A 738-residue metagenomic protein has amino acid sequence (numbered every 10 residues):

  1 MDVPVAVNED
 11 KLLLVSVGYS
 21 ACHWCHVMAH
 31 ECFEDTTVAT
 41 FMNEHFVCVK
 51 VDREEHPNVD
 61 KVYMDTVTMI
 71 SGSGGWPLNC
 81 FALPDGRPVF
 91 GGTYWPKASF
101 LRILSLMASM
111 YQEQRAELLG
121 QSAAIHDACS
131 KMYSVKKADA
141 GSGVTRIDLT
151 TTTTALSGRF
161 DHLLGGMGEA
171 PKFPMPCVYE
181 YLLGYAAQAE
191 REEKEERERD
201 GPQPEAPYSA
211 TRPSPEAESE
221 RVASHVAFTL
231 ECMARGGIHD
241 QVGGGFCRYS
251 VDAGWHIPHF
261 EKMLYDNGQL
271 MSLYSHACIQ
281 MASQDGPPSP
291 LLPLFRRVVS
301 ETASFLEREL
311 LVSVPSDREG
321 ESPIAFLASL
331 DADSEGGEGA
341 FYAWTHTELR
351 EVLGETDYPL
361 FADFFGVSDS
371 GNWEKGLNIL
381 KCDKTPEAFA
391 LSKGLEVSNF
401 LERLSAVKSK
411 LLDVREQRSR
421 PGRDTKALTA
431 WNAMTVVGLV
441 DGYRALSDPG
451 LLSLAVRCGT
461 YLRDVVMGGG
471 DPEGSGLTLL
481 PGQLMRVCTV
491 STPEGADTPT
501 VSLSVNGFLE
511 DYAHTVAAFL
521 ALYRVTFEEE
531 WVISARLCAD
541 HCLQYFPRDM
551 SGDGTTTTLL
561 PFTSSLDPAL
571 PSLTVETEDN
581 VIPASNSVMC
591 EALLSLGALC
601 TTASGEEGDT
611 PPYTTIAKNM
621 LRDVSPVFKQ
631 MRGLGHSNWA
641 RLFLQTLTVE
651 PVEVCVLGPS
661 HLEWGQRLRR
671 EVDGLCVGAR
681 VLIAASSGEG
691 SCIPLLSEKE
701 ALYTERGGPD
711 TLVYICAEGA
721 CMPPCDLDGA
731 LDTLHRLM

Functional and structural regions predicted by a protein language model:
M1-G438, G442-A445, D471-L477, T498 (+2 more regions): Replace the tail clause
A21-C25, F246, N267-L270, L439 (+7 more regions): Extended, hydrophobic alpha-helical segments in both membrane/secreted and soluble proteins
E31-E34, L454, I533: Glycine-rich, phosphate-binding/catalytic loops in enzymes
A282-S283, R308-R318, M467-A513, L520-L695: Long, polar/charge-rich, low-hydrophobicity segments
